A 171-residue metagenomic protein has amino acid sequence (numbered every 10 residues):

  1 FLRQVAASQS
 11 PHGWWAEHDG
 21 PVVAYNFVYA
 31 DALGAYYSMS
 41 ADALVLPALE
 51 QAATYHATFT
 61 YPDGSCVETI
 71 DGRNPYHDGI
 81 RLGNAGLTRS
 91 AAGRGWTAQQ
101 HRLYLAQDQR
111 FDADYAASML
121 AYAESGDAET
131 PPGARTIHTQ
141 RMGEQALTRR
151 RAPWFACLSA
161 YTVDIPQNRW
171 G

Functional and structural regions predicted by a protein language model:
F1-A24, T60-P75: Glycine- and aromatic-rich loop/turn segments at beta-sheet edges
L2-A6, A30, G34, L46-A57: Hydrophobic core segments within long, regular secondary-structure runs in both alpha- and beta-rich folds
Q4, W14, H18, G34 (+2 more regions): Generic structural signal for short, flexible, solvent-exposed coil/loop and linker residues
Y25, Y29: Catalytic-loop motifs flanking and including active-site residues across diverse enzymes
Y36-L44: Inter-helical turn/loop segments and adjacent helix faces that build the functional surface of alpha-helical bundle
A43-G171: Extended polysaccharide-engagement surfaces of secreted carbohydrate-active enzymes
